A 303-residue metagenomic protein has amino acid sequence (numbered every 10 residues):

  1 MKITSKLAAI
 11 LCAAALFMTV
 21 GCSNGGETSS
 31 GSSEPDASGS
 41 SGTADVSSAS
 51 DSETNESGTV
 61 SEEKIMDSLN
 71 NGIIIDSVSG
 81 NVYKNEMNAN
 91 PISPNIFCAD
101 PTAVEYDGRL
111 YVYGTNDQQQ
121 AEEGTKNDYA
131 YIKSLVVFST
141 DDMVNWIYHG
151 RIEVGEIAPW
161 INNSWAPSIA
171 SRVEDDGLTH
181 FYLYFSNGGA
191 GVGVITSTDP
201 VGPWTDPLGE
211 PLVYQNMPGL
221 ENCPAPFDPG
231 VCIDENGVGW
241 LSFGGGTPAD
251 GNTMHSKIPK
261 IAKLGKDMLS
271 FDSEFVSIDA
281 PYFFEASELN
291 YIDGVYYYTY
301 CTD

Functional and structural regions predicted by a protein language model:
M1-I10: Bacterial N-terminal signal peptides that target proteins for export
L11-L16: Hydrophobic helical h-region of N-terminal Sec-dependent signal peptides in bacterial secretory/periplasmic proteins
M18-G21: C-terminal motif of bacterial Sec signal peptides marking the signal peptidase cleavage site
S23-G25: Bacterial signal peptide processing site
E27-T28, E174: Small/flexible residues
S30-I65: Post-signal peptide N-terminal segment of mature Sec-exported envelope proteins
D51-D303: Carbohydrate-active catalytic/glycan-binding domains of CAZyme proteins, especially the secreted or lumenal ectodomains
